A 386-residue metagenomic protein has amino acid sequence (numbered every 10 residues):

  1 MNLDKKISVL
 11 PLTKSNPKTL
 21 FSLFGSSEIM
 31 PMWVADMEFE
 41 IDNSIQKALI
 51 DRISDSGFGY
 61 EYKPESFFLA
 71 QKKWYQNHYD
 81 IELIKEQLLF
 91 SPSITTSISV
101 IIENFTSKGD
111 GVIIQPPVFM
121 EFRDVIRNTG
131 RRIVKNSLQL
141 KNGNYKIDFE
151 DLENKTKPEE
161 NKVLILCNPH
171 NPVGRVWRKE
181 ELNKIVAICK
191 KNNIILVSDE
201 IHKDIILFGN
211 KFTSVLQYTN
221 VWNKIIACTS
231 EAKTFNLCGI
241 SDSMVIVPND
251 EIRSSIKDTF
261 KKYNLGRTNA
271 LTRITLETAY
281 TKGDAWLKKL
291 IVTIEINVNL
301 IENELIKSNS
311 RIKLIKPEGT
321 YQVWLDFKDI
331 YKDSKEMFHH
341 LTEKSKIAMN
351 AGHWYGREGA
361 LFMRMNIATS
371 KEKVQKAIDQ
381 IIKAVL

Functional and structural regions predicted by a protein language model:
N2-S93, V100, L386: N-terminal small-domain helix-loop-helix segment of the aminotransferase-like
K47-D51, N223-E295, N303, L386: Conserved core segment of the aminotransferase class I/II
E103-L166: PLP-dependent aminotransferase-like
Q139-N210: Active-site phosphate-binding strand-loop segment of PLP-dependent enzymes
N210-A232, S254-D258, I347, M363-R364: Conserved active-site segment immediately N-terminal to the catalytic lysine that forms the internal aldimine
E277, T293-E302, L314-F327: Conserved glycine-rich beta-strand-loop-beta hairpin in the small C-terminal domain of fold type I
H340-M349, Y355-L386: PLP-dependent enzyme catalytic core of the Aspartate aminotransferase-like
